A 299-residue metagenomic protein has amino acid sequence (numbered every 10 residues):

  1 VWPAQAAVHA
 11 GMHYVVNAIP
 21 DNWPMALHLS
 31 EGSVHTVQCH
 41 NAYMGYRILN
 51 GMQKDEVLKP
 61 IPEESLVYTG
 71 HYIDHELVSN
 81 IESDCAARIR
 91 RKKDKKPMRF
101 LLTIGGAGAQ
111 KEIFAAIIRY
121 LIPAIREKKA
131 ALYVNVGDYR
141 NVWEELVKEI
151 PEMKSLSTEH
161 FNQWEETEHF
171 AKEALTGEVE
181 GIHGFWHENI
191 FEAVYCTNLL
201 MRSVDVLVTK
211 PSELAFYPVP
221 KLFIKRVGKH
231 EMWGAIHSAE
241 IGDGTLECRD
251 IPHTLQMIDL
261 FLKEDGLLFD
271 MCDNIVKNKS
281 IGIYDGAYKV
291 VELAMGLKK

Functional and structural regions predicted by a protein language model:
V1-I61: Active-site and donor-binding regions of nucleotide-sugar-utilizing enzymes
P3-A6, W23-M25, Q110, F114 (+3 more regions): Short, well-ordered alpha-helical microsegments
V34-R119, N135-N141: A nucleotide-sugar donor-handling region in carbohydrate enzymes
K92-M201: Donor-nucleotide binding loops and adjacent catalytic segments primarily of GT-B fold Leloir glycosyltransferases
A193-W233: A donor-sugar binding/catalytic signature common to diverse glycosyltransferases and related nucleotide-sugar
P220-P252: Nucleotide-sugar donor-binding patch of glycosyltransferase catalytic domains
G242, L246, D250-L268: C-terminal "capping" alpha-helix adjacent to the active site of nucleotide-linked donor transferases in cell-envelope
L260-K299: C-terminal amphipathic helix plus adjacent low-complexity, charged tail appended to glycosyltransferase catalytic
